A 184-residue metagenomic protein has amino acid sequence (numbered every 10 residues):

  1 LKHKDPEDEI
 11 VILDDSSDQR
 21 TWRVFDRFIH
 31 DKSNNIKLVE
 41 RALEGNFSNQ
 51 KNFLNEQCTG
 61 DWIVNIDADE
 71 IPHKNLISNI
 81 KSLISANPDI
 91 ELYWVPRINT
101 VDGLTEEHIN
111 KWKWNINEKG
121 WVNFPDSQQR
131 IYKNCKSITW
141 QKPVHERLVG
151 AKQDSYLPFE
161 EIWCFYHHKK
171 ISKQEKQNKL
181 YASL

Functional and structural regions predicted by a protein language model:
K2, E56-Q57: Solvent-exposed polar/charged
K2-E40: Acidic donor-binding segment of Leloir-type glycosyltransferases
L13, I66, P96: Conserved residues at the C-terminal ends of beta-strands
E40-F47: Short, acidic/glycine-rich phosphate-metal binding loop used to engage nucleotide
S48-N55, H73-L184: Catalytic-site signature of metal-activated, phosphate-bearing donor transferases, centered on the GT-A/GT-A-like
I63: Short aromatic/hydrophobic "clamp" motif used to bind/position activated sugar donors
D67-I71: The conserved acidic donor/metal-binding loop of glycosyltransferases
